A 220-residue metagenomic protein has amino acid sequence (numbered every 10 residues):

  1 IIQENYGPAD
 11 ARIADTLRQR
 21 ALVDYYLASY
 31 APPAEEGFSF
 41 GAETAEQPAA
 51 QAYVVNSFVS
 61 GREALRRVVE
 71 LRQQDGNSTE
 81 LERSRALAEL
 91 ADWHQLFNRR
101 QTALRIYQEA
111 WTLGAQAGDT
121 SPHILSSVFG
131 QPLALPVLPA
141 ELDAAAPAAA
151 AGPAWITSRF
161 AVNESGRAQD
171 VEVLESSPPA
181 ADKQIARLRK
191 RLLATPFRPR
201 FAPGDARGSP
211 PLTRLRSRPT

Functional and structural regions predicted by a protein language model:
I1-T220: Charge-biased low-complexity segments
